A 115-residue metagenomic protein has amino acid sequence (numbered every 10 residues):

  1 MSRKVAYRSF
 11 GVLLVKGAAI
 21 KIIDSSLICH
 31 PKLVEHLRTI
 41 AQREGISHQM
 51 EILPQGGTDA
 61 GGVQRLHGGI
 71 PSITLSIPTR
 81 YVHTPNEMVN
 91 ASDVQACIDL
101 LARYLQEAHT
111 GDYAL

Functional and structural regions predicted by a protein language model:
M1: Acidic, glycine-rich loop-and-beta core segments that form the ion-binding/anion-interacting portion of active sites
K4-I20: Active-site loop ensemble at the mouth of alpha/beta enzyme cores that anchors a bound cofactor
A19-M88, S92-V94, I98, Q106-A108 (+1 more regions): Active-site-adjacent substrate-binding region of metalloamidase/peptidase-like peptide-processing proteins
